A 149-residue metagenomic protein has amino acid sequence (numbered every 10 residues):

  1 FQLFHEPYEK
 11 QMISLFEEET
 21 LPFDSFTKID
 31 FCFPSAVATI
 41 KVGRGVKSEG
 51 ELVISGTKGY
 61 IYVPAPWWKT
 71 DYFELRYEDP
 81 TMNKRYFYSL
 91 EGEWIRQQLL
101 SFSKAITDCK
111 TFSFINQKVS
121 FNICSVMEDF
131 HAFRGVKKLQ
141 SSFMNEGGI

Functional and structural regions predicted by a protein language model:
F1-K47, K118-F121: Rossmann-like dinucleotide-binding domain that binds NAD(P)(H)
F33-V37, K58, P80-M82: Glycine-centered tight beta-turn/hairpin loop motif at sheet-sheet or coil-to-beta transitions
A38-I40, G59-P64: Broad, structure-driven detector of short, well-ordered beta-strand segments within folded domains
L52, T70-P80: Short polybasic amphipathic segments
T70, R96-L99, M127: A general structural signal for well-ordered alpha-helical segments in protein cores
Y77-E78, L100-K104: An anion-binding loop in the catalytic cleft
Y86-L100, I115: Active-site loop of classical SDR/Rossmann-like NAD(P)-dependent oxidoreductases, centered on the catalytic Tyr-X3-Lys
S103-I149: C-terminal helix-rich "cap/oligomerization" subdomain common to oxidoreductases
